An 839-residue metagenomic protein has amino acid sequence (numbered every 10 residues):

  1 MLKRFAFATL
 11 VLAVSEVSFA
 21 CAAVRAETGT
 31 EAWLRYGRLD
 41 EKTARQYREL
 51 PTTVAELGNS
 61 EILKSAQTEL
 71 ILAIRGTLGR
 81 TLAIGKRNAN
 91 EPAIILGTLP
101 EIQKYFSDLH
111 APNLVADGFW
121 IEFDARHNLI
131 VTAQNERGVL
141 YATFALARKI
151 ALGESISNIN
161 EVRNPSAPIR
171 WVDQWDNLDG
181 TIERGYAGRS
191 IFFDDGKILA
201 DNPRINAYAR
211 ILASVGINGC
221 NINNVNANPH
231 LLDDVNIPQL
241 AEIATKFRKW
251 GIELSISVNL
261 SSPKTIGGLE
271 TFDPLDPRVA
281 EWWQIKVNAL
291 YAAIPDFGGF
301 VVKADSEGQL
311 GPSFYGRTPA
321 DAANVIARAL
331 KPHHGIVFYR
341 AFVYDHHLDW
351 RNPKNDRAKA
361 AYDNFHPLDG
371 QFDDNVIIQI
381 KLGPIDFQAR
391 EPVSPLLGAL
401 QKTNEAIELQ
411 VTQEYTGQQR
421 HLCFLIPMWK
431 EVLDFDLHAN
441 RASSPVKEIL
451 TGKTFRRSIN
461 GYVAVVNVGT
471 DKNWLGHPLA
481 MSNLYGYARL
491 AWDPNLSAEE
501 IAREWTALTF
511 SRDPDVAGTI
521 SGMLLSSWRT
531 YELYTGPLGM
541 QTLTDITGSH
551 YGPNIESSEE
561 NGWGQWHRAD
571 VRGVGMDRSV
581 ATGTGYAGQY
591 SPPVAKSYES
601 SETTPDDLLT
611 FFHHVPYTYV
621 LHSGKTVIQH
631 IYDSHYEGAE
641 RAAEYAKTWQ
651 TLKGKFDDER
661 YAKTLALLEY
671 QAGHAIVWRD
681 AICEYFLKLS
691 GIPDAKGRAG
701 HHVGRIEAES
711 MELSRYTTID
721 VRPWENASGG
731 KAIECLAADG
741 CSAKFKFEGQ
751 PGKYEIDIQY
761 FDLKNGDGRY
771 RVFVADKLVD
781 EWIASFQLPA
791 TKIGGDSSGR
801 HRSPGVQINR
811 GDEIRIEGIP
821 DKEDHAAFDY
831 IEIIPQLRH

Functional and structural regions predicted by a protein language model:
A8-S18: Bacterial N-terminal signal peptides
A22-R126, S157: Acidic, contiguous N-terminal accessory segments
R45-E61, R189-F193, N223-N226, L621-I628: Acidic/histidine-rich, surface-exposed loop or edge segments in extracytoplasmic proteins
N59-E69, A73, Q103, D108-V301 (+2 more regions): Feature activates predominantly on carbohydrate-active enzymes
L82-A83, D195, L199, D234 (+3 more regions): Catalytic-core regions of glycoside hydrolase
L99, Q134-E136, N177, I217 (+9 more regions): An acidic- and aromatic-residue-enriched active-site/binding cleft used to recognize and process polar
S443-H702: Catalytic domains of carbohydrate-active enzymes that cleave complex glycans
P693-H839: Extracytoplasmic
